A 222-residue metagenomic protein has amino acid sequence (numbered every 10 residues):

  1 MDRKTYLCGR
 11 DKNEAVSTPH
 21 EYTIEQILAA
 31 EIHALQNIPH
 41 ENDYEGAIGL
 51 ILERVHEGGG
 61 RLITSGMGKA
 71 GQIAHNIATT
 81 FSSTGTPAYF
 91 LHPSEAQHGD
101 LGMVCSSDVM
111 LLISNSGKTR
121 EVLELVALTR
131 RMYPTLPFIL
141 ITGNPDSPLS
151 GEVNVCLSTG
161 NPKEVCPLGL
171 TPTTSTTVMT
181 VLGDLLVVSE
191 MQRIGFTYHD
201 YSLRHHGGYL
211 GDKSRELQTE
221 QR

Functional and structural regions predicted by a protein language model:
D2-N13, S214-R222: N-terminal charge/polar-biased segments
K4-T5, G9-E57: An N-terminal, well-structured beta->alpha segment
H20, H33, H56, H75 (+4 more regions): Histidine (H) residue identity feature
L35-Q36, G59, Y198, K213: Residue-level signal for secondary-structure boundary elements
P39-N42, H92, I194-Y198: General structural signal for secondary-structure boundaries
L52-E53, R61-I194: Glycine-rich phosphate-binding loops that contact phosphosugars or nucleotide phosphates
G151, V165, Q192-R222: Internal, active-site/partner-interface "lid" segment
